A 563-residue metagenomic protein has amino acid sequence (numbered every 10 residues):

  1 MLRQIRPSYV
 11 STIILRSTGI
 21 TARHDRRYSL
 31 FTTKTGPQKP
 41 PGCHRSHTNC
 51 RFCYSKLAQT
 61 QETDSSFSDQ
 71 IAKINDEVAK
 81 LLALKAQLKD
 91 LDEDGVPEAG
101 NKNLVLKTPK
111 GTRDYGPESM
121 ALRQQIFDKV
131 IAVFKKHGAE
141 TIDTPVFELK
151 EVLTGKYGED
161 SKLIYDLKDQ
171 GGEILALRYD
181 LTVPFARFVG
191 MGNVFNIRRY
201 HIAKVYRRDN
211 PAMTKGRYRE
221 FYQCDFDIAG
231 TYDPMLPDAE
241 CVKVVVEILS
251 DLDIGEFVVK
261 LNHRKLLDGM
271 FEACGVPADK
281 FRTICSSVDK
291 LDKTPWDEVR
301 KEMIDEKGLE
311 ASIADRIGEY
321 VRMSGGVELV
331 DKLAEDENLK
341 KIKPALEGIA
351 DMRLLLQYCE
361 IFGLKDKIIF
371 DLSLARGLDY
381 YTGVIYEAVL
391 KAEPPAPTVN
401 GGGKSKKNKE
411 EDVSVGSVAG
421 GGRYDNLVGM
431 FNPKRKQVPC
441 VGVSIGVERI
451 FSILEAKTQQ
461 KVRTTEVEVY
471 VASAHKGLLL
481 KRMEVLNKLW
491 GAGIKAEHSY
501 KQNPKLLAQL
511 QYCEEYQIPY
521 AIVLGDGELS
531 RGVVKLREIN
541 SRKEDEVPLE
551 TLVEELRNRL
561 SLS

Functional and structural regions predicted by a protein language model:
M1-L30: N-terminal chloroplast transit peptides
Y28-F31, R45-E62: N-terminal mitochondrial targeting presequences
K56-Q61, D69, L81, L122-G138 (+6 more regions): Positively charged, Gly/Ser-enriched RNA/tRNA-binding surfaces
A58, I71-V183, M191, R219-Y222 (+3 more regions): TRNA-binding/sensing appendages of the translation machinery
K162-G172, G275-V299, L390, P394: Acidic, His- and aromatic-enriched active-site or binding-groove loops in soluble protein domains that engage sugars
S250, G255, G269, G275-D279: Retroelement reverse transcriptase polymerase core
V259-G269: Glycine-rich, mobile lid/loop segments that gate access to catalytic sites or pores
